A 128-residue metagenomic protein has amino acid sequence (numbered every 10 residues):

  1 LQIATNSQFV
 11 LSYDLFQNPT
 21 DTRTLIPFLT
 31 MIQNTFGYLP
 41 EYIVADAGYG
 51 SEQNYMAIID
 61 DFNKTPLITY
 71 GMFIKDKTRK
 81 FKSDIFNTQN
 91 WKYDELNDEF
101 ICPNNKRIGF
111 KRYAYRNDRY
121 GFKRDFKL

Functional and structural regions predicted by a protein language model:
L1-L128: Anion-binding and metal-coordination hotspots
